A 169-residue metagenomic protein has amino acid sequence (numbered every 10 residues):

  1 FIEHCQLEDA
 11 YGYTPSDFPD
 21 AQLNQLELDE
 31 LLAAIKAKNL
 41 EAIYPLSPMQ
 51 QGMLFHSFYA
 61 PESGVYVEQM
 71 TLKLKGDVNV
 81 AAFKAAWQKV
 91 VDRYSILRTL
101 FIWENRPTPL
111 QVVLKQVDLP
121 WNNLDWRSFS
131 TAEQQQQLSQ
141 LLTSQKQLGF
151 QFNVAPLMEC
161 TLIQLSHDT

Functional and structural regions predicted by a protein language model:
F1-Y11, K38-P120, F129-T169: Acyl-group handoff/entry surfaces in thioester-processing enzymes
E3-E27: AMP-binding/adenylate-forming catalytic domain of the ANL superfamily
L26-Y44: C-terminal, charged and often intrinsically disordered regions of DNA end-processing helicases and nucleases
W126: Helicase-core coupling region on the C-terminal RecA-like lobe
